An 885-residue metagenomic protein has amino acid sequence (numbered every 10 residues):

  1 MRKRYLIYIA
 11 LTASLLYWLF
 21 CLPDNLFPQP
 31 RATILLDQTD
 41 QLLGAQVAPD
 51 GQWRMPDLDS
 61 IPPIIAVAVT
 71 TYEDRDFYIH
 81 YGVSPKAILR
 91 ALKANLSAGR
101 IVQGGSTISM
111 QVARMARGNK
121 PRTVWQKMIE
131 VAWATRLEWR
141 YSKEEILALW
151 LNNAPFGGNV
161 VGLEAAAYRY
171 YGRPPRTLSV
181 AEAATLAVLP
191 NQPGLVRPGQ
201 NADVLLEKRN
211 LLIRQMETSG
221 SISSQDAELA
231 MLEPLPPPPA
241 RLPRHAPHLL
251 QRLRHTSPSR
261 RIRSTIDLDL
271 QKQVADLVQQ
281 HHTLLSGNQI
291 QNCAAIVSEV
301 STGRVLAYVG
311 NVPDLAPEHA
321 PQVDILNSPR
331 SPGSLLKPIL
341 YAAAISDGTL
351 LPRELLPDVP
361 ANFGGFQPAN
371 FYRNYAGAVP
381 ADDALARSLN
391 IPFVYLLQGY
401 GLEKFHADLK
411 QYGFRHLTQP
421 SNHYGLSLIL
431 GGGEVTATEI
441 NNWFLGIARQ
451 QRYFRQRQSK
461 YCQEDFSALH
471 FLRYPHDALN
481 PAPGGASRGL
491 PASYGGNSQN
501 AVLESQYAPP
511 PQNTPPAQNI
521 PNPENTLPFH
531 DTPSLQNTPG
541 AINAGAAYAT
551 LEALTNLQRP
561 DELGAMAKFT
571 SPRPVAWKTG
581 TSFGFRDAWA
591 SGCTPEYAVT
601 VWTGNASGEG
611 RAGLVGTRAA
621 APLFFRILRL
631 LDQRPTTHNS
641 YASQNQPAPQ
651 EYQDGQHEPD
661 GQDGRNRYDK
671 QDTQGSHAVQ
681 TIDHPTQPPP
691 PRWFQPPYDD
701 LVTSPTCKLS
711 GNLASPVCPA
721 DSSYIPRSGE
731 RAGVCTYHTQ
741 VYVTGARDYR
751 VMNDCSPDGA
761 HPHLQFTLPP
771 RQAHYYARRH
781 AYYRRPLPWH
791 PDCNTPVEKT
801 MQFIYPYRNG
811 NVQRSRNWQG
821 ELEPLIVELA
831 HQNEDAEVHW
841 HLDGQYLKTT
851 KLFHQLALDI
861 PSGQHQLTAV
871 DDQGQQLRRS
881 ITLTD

Functional and structural regions predicted by a protein language model:
M1-G287, V300-L306, V359, Y395 (+5 more regions): Juxtamembrane regions of bacterial inner-membrane/periplasmic proteins, predominantly the peptidoglycan biogenesis
M1-R2, P475-N537, P574-D885: Soluble, non-transmembrane domains of envelope/secretory-pathway proteins that act on or interact with carbohydrate
W53-D59, Q289-C293, P317-I339, P352-L355 (+1 more regions): Short active-site loop at a secondary-structure junction that contains or immediately precedes the catalytic residue(s)
A68-T70, M216, V274, G303 (+9 more regions): Active-site SXXK
Y78-I88, V161-E164, S223-A227, H319 (+3 more regions): Short, well-structured active-site flanking segments
S97-R122, R176, A240-R254, L350-F405 (+6 more regions): Conserved catalytic neighborhood of penicillin-recognizing serine enzymes
G199, L205, P234-L235, R415-G485 (+6 more regions): Active-site-proximal helix/loop microenvironment of the serine DD-peptidase/beta-lactamase transpeptidase fold
A295-R330, S334, I339-A343, T438 (+3 more regions): Active-site beta-strand/loop architecture of penicillin-binding DD-peptidases
